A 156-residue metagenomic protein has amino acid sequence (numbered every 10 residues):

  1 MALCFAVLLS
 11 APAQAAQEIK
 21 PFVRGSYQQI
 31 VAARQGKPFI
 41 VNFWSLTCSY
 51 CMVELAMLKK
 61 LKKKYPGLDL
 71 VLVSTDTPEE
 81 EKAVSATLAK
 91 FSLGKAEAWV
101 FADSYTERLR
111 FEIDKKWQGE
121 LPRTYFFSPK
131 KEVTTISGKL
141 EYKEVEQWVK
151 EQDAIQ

Functional and structural regions predicted by a protein language model:
M1-S10: Bacterial N-terminal signal peptides
A11-A15: Sec/Tat signal peptide C-region and signal peptidase I cleavage site
E18-F39: A short beta-strand-turn-helix
R34-F39, P66-D69, G94-A96: Loop/turn elements at helix/coil->beta-strand transitions in domains of secreted/extracellular proteins
F43-K60: Conserved redox-active cysteine motifs that mediate thiol-disulfide chemistry, especially di-cysteine Cys-X(1-2)-Cys
L55-S92, T106-L109: Structural microenvironment flanking redox-active thiols in thiol-disulfide oxidoreductases
L88-L121: Short, internal strand/loop/helix patches that form the active-site neighborhood or redox-interaction surface
L121-Q156: Thiol-/selenol-based redox modules, centered on thioredoxin-like and closely related oxidoreductase domains
